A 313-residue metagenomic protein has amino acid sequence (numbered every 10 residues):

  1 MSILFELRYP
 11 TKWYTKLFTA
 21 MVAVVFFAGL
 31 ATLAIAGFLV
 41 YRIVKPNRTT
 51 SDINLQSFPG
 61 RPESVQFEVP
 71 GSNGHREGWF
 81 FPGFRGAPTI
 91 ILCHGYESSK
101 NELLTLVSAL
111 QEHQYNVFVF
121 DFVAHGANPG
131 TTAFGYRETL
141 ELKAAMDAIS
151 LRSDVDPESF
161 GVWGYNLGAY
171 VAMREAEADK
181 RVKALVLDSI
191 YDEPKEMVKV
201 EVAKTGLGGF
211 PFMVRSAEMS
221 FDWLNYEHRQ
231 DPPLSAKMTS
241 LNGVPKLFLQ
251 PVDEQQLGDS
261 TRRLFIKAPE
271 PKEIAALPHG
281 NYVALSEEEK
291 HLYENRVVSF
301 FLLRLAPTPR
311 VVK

Functional and structural regions predicted by a protein language model:
L4, W13-E68, R76-W79: An N-terminal hydrophobic leader/cap segment in hydrolases
V69, E77-W79, L224-V311: Serine-hydrolase catalytic core
A87-G95: Short beta-strand element of the alpha/beta-hydrolase
Y96-A109, T131: The serine-hydrolase catalytic nucleophile loop
V107-P129: Conserved alpha/beta-hydrolase
A133-S153: Alpha/beta-hydrolase active-site loop
D154-N166: Alpha/beta-hydrolase fold nucleophile elbow
E177-E227, T239-P245, D259: Hydrolase active-site cap/lid region
